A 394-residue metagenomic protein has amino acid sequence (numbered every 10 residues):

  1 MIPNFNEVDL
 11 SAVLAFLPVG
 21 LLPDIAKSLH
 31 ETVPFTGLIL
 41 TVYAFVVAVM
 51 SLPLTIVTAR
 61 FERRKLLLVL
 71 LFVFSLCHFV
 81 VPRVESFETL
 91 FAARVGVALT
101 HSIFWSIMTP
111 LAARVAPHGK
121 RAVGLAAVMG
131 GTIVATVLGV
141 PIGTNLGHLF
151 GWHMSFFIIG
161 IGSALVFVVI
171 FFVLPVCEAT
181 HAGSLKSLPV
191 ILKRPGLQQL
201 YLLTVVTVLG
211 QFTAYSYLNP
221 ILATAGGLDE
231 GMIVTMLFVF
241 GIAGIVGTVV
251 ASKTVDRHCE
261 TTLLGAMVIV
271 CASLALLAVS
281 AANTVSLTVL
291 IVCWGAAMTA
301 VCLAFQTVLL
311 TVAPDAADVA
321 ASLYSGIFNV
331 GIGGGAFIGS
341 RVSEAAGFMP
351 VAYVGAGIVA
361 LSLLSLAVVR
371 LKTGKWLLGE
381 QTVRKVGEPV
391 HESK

Functional and structural regions predicted by a protein language model:
P3-V33, S51-L54, A214-N219: Extracytoplasmic
H30, E62, R83-T89, T100 (+2 more regions): Helix-breaking motifs and short loop linkers at transmembrane-helix boundaries and internal kinks in secondary membrane
V49-F87: Conserved MFS/SLC helix-loop-helix module at the cytosolic interface between two early adjacent transmembrane helices
M50-R63, G247-C259, S343: Helix-to-loop junctions at the C-terminal end of transmembrane segments in multipass secondary transporters
V73, C77-V80, E88-G96, V285-C293: Paired small-residue
F87, A93-G131: Cytoplasmic helix-loop-helix junction between adjacent transmembrane helices in 12-TM secondary transporters
G160-T180, S365-R370: C-terminal membrane-cytosol helix-exit motif in multi-pass small-molecule transporters
T261-F305: C-terminal transmembrane helical hairpin of 12-TM major facilitator-type secondary transporters
